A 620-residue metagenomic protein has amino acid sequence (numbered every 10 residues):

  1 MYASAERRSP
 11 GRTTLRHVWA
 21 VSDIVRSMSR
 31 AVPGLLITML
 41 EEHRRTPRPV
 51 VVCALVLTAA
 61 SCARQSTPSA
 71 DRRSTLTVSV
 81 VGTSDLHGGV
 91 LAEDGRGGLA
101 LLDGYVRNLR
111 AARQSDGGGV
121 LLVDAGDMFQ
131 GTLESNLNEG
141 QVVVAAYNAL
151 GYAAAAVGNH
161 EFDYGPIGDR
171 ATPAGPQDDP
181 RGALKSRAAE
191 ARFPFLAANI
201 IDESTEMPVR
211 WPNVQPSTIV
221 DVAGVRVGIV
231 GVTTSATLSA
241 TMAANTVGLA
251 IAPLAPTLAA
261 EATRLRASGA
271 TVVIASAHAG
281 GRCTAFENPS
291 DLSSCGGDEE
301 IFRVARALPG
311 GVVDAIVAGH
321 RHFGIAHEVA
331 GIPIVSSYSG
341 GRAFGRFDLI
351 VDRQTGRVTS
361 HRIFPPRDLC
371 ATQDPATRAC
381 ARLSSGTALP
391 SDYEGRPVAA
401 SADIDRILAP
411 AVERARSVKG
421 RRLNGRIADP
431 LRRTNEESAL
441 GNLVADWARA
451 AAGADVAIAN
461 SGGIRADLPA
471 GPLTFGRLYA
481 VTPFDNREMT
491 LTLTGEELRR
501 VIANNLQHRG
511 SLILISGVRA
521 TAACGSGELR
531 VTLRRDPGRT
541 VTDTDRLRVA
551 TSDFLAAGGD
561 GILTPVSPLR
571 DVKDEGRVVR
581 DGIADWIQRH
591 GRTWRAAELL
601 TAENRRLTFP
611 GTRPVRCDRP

Functional and structural regions predicted by a protein language model:
S4, S9, S22, S27-S29 (+1 more regions): Serine residues within intrinsically disordered or low-complexity segments
M28-V51: Bacterial N-terminal signal peptides that target proteins for export
L40, C62-T377, A381, N435-W447 (+5 more regions): Acidic, metal/ion-coordinating pockets
V50-A59: Bacterial N-terminal signal peptides
L76-S79, G88-G89, G95, D103-Y105 (+4 more regions): Catalytic centers of hydrolytic enzymes
